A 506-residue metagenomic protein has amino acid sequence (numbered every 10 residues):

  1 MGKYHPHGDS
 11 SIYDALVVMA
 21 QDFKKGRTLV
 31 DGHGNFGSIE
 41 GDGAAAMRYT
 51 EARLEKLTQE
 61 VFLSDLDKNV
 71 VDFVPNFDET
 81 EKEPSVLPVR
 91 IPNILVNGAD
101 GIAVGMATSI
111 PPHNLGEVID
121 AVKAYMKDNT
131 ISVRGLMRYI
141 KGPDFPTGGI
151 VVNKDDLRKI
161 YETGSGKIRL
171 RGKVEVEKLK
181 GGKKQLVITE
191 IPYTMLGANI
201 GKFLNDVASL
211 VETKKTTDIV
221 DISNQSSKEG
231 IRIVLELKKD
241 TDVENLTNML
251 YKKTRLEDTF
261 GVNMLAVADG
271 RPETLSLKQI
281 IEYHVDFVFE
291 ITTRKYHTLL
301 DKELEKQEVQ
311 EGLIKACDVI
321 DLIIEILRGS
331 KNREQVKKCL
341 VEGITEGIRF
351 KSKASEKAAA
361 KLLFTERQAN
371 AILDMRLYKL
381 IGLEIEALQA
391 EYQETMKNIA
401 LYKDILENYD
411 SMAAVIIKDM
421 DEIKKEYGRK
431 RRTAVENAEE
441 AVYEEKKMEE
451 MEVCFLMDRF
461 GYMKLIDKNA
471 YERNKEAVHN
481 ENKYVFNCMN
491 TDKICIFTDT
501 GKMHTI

Functional and structural regions predicted by a protein language model:
M1, D144, P192-L196, E212 (+2 more regions): Long, charged, helix-rich clamp/arm modules that form nucleic acid-engaging surfaces of large nucleic-acid-processing
M1-G164, R232-V234, F497: Catalytic phosphate-handling regions of large nucleic-acid enzymes and associated NTPases
A20, G105, I191, L250 (+4 more regions): Residue-level signature of catalytic and energy-coupling elements of molecular machines, predominantly ATP/GTP-dependent
R27-H33, N97, G166-V187, N224-S227 (+3 more regions): Flexible hinge/switch segments at interdomain interfaces of large molecular machines
A46, F62-L63, N76-L87, P92-V96 (+15 more regions): Replace "in large, NTP-powered and nucleic-acid-processing enzymes" with "in large, NTP-powered factors and other
I110-N129, M195-L196, G201-T213, M249-L256 (+1 more regions): Extended active-site and interfacial segments that coordinate phosphate-rich ligands in large catalytic machineries
E175-I222: Long hydrophobic segments that form regular secondary structure
A441-T491: Domain-scale macromolecular recognition modules
